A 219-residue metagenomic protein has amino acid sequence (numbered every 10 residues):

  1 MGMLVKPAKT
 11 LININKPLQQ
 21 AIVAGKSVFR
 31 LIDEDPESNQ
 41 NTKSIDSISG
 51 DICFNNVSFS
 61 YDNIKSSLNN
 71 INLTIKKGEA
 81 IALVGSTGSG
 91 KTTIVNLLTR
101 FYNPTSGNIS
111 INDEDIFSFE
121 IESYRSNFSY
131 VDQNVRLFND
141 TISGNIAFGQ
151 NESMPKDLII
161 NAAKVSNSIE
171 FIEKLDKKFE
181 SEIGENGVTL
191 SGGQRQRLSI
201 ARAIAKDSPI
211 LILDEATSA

Functional and structural regions predicted by a protein language model:
G2-M3, N167: Transmembrane helix-bundle signature of multi-pass membrane transporters/permeases
M3-L31: Cytosolic ends of transmembrane helices, especially the final helix of ABC transmembrane type-1 domains
K6, E34-E37, K177: Flexible, glycine-biased helix-capping/connector loops in cytosolic signal-transduction modules
I14, Q20, E37, N63 (+1 more regions): Active-site-proximal flexible loops/turns
N15, I32, P36, D132-V135: C-terminal alpha-helix/helix-terminus motif
R30, E37, A147: Conserved E/DxxT/N motif and adjacent residues on the DHp alpha2 helix of HisKA-family sensor histidine kinases
P36-S47: Pre-NBD coupling/linker segments of ABC/ABC-like ATPases
S47-A219: ABC-type nucleotide-binding domain
